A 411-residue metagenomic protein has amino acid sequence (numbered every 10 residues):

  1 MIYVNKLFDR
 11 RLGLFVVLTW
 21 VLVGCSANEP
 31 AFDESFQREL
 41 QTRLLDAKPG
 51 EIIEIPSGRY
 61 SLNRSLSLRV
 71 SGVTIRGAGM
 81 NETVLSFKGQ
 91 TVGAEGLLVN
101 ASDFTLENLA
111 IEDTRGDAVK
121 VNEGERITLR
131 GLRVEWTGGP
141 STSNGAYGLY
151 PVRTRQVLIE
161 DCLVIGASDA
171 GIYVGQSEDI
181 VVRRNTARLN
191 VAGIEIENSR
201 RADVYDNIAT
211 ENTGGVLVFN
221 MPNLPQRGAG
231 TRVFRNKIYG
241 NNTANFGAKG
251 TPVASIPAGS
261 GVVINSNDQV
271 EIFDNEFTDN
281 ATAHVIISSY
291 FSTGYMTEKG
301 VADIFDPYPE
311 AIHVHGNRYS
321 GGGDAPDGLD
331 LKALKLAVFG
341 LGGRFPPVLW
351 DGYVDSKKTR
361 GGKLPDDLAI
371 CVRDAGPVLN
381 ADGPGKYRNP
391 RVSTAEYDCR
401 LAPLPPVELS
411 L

Functional and structural regions predicted by a protein language model:
I2-L14: Bacterial N-terminal signal peptides that target proteins for export
L14-W20: Sec-dependent N-terminal signal peptides
V23-G24: C-terminal motif of bacterial Sec signal peptides marking the signal peptidase cleavage site
N28-R38, I52, G72-G116, G138: Right-handed parallel beta-helix/beta-spiral solenoid domain characteristic of secreted/periplasmic
L40-A47, S61-V70, I75, S86 (+2 more regions): Short, T/G/N/S-enriched strand-turn elements that build extracellular solenoid repeat scaffolds
L40-Q41, N63, F87-L97, D113-K120 (+8 more regions): Extracellular beta-strand/beta-solenoid scaffold signature
P56, A78-N81, S102-D113, E125-G138 (+7 more regions): Right-handed parallel beta-helix
T293, T297-L411: Acidic, glycine- and Ser/Thr-rich low-complexity intrinsically disordered tracts in extracellular/secreted proteins
